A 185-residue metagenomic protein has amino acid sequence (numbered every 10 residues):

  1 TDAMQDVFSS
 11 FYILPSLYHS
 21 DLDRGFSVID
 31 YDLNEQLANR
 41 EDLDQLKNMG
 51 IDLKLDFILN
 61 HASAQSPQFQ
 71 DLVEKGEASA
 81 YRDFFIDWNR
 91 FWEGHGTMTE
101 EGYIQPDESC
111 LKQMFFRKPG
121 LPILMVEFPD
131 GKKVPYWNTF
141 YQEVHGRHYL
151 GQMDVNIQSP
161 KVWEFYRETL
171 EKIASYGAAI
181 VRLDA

Functional and structural regions predicted by a protein language model:
T1-K161: Acidic/aromatic-lined carbohydrate-recognition and catalytic surfaces of CAZymes acting on diverse glycans
D154-A185: Active-site neighborhood of glycoside hydrolase catalytic domains
